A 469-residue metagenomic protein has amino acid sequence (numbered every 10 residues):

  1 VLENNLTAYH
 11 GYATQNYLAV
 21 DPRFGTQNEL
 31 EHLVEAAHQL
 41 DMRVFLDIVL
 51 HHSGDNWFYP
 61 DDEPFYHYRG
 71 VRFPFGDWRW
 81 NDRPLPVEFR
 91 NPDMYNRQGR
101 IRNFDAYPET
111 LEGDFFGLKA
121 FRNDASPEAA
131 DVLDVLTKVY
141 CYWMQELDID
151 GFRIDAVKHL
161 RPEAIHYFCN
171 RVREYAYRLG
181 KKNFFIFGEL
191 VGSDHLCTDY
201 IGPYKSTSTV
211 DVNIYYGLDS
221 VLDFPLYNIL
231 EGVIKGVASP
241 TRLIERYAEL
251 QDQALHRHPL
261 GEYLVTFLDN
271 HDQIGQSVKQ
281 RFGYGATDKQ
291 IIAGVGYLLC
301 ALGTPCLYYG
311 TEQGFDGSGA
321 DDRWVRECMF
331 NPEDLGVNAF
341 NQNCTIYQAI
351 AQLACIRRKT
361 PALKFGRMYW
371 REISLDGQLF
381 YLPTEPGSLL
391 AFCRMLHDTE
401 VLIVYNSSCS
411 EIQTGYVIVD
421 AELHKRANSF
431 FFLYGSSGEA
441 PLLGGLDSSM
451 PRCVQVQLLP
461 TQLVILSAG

Functional and structural regions predicted by a protein language model:
V1-L147, F168-L179, F184-G188, H195-T198 (+2 more regions): Substrate-binding/active-site clefts of carbohydrate-active enzymes
V34-A37, L298-L299, L390-H397: A short acidic-Thr-Gly-centered motif at the start of a beta-strand
V44-L46, F152, I186-G188, T266 (+1 more regions): Hydrophobic faces of well-ordered beta-strands that scaffold small-molecule active sites in alpha/beta enzyme cores
H52, W57, D61-H67, K138-D148 (+8 more regions): Active-site-proximal helices and loops of the catalytic beta/alpha 8
G261-Y284: Active-site clefts of carbohydrate-active enzymes
E400-S407: Short, well-ordered beta-strand segments enriched in hydrophobic/aromatic residues
F431-P451: Solvent-exposed beta-strand/loop surfaces of large extracellular or lumenal domains
G445-G469: C-terminal beta-strand-rich structural cap/linker in extracellular carbohydrate-active enzymes
